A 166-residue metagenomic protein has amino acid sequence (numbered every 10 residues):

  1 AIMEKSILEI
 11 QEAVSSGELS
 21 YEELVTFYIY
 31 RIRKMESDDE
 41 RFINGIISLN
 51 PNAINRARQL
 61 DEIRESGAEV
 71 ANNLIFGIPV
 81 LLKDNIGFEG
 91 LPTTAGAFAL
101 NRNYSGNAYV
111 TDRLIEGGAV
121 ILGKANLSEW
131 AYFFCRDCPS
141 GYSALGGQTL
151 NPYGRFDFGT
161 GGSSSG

Functional and structural regions predicted by a protein language model:
A1-L100, S128-F134: Short, well-ordered alpha-helical
D38, L74-G166: Short glycine/serine-rich loop/turn segments
